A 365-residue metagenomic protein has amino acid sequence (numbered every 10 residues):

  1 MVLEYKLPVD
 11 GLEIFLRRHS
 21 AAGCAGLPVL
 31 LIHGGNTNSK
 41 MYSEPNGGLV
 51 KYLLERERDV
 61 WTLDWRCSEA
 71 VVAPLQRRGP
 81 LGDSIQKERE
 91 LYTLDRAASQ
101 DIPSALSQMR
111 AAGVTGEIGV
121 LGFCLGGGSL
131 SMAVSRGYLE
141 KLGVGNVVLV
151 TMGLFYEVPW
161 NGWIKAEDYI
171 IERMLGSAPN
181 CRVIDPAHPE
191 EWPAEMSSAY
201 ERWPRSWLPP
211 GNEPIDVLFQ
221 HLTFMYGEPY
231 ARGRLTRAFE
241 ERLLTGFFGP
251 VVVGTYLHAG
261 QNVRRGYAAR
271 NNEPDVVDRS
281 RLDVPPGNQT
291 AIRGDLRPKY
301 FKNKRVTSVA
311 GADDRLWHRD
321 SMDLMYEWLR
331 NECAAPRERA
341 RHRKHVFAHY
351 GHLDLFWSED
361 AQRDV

Functional and structural regions predicted by a protein language model:
M1-A21: N-terminal cap/lid segment of alpha/beta-hydrolase-fold proteins
F15-R77: Short, surface-exposed "cap/lid" segments of acyl-processing enzymes
G47, M322, L355-V365: Post-His helix in hydrolase/transferase enzymes
Q86-A112: Alpha/beta-hydrolase active-site loop
A111, T115-G116, L125-V276, S280: Alpha/beta-hydrolase-fold enzymes
S308-A310: Short beta-strand/loop motif that positions the catalytic acidic residue of the alpha/beta-hydrolase fold
R315-S321: Conserved alpha/beta-hydrolase "acid-adjacent" motif
L316, H345-A361: Catalytic histidine-centered segment of alpha/beta-hydrolase-like enzymes
